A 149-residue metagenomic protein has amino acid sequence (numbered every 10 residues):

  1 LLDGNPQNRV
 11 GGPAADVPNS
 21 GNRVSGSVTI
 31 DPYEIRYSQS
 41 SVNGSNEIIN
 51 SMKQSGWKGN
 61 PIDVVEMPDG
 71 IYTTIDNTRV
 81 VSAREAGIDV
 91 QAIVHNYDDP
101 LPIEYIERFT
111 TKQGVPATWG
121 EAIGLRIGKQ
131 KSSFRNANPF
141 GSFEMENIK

Functional and structural regions predicted by a protein language model:
L1-S51, W57, V65-E66, G70-Y72 (+3 more regions): Low-complexity, glycine/serine/proline-rich disordered segments that function as export/translocation leaders
I62: Surface-exposed aromatic
N77-V90: Short active-site loop/helix that positions an aromatic residue
V90-I93, D98, R108-T110: Generic alpha-helical propensity signal that fires on short helical segments and nearby coil/disordered stretches
E104-G114: Short, surface-exposed amphipathic charged segments that create phosphate/polyanion-binding patches used for binding
P116-W119: Low-complexity, Ser/Thr/Pro/Gly- and acidic-rich intrinsically disordered stalk/linker segments of large metazoan
